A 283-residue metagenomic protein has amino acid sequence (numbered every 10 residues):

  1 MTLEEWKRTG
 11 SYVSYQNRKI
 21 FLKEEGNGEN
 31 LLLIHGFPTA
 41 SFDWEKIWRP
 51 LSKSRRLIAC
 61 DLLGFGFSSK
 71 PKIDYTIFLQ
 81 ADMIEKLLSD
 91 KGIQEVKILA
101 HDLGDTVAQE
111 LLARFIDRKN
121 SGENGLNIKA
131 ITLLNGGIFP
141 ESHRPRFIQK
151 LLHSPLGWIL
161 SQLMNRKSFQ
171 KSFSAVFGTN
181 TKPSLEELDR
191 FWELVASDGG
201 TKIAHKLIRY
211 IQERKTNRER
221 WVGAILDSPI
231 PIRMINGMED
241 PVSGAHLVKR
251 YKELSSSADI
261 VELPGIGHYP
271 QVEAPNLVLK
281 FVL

Functional and structural regions predicted by a protein language model:
W6, V13-Q16, E25, A59-A100 (+2 more regions): Active-site loop/oxyanion-hole signature of alpha/beta-hydrolase fold enzymes
F21-F67: Conserved HGGG/HGGXW glycine-rich cap/lid loop of the alpha/beta-hydrolase fold
N30, R56, Q94-K97, N127-A130 (+2 more regions): Structural signature of beta-strand start/N-cap positions in the alpha/beta core of ABC transporter nucleotide-binding
D43-E45, S68-D74, S142-P145, A245-H246: Conserved catalytic-core motifs of eukaryotic protein kinase domains, centered on the activation segment
Q94-H143: Conserved hydrolase catalytic core segment
L133, F139-R144, L163-L226: Conserved alpha/beta-hydrolase catalytic His-Asp/Glu region
G200-E253, E262: Conserved serine/cysteine hydrolase catalytic core
S257-L283: Catalytic active-site module of serine/aspartate enzymes centered on a nucleophile-bearing elbow/loop
